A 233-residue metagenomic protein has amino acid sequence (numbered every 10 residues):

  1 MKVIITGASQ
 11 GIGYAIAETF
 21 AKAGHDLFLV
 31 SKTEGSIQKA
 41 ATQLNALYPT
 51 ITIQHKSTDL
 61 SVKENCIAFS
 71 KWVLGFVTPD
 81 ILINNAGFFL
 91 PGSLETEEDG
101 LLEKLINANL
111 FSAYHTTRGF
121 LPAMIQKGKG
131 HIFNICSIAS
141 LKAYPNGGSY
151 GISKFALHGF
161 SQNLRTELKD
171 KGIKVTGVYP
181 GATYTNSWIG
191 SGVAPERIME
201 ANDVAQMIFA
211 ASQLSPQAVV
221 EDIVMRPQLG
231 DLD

Functional and structural regions predicted by a protein language model:
S9-G11: Conserved glycine-rich cofactor-binding loop
A23-K39: Conserved glycine-rich Rossmann-like NAD(P)H-binding loop of the short-chain dehydrogenase/reductase
G35, S57-A68, D99: The beta1-alpha1 cofactor-binding region of Rossmann-like NAD(H)/NADP(H)-dependent oxidoreductases
S93-L94, E98-I106: Substrate-binding pocket helix/loop in short-chain dehydrogenase/reductase
T117, S153: Active-site helix of classical SDR
S137: Residue(s) in the substrate-gating loop at a strand-loop-helix junction that position the organic substrate next
D170, G177-V178, V193-D233: C-terminal helical subdomain
